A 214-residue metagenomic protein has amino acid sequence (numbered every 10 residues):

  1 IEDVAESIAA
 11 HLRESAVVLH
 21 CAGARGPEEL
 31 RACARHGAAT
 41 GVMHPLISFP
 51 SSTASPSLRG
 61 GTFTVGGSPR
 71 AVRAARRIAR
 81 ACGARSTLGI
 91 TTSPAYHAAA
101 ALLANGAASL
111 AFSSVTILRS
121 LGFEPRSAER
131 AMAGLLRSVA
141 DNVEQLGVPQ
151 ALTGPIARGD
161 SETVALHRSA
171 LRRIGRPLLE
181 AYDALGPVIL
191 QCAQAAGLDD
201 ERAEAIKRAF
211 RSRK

Functional and structural regions predicted by a protein language model:
I1, G26-P27, V72-A75, A99-A100 (+5 more regions): A general structural signal for well-ordered alpha-helical segments in protein cores
I1-A54: Rossmann-like NAD(P)(H) cofactor-binding subdomain of soluble oxidoreductases
C33, A39, A54-Q145: Internal alpha-helical scaffold of NAD(P)-dependent oxidoreductase catalytic cores
P125-M132, L178-Y182, A203-E204: Acidic/histidine metal-binding catalytic segments
A131-L135, A184-V188, I206-A209: Short acidic/histidine-centered micro-motifs embedded in hydrophobic/aromatic stretches that mark compact functional
D141-R202: Interdomain hinge/lid region at the active-site interface of Rossmann-like NAD(P)-dependent oxidoreductases
L198-K214: Short, basic/aromatic-enriched C-terminal tail that caps enzymatic domains
